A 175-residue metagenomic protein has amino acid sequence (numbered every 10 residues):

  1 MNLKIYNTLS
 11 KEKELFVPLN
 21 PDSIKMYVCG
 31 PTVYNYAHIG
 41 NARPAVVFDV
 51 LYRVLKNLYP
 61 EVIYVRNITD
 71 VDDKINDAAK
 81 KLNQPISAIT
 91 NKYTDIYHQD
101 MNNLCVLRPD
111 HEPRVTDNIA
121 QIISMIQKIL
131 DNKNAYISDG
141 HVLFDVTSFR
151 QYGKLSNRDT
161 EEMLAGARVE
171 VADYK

Functional and structural regions predicted by a protein language model:
M1-K175: NTP-dependent nucleotidyl-transfer catalytic core
